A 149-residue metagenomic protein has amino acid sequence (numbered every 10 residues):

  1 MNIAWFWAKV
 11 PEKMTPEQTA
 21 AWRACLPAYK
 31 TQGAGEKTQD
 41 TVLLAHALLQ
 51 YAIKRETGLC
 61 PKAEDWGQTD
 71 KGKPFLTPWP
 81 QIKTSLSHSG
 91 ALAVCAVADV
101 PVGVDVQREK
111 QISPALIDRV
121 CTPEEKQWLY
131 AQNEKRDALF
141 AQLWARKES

Functional and structural regions predicted by a protein language model:
M1-E148: Core catalytic alpha/beta fold that binds nucleotide/phospho-ligands
